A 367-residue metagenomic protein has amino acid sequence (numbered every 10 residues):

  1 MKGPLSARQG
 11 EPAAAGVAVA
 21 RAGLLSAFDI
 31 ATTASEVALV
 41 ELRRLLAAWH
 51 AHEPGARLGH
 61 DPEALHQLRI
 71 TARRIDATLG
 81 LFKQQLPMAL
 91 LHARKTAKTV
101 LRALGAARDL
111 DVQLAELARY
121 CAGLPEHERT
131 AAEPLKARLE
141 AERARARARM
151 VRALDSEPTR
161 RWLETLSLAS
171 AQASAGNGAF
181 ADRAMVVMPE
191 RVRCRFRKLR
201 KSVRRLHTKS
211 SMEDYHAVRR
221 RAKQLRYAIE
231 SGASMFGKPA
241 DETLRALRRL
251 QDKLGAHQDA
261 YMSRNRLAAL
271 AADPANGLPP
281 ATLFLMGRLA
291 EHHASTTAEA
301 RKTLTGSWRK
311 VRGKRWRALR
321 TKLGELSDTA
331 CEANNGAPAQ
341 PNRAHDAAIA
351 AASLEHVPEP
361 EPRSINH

Functional and structural regions predicted by a protein language model:
M1-H367: Function-determining surface determinants
